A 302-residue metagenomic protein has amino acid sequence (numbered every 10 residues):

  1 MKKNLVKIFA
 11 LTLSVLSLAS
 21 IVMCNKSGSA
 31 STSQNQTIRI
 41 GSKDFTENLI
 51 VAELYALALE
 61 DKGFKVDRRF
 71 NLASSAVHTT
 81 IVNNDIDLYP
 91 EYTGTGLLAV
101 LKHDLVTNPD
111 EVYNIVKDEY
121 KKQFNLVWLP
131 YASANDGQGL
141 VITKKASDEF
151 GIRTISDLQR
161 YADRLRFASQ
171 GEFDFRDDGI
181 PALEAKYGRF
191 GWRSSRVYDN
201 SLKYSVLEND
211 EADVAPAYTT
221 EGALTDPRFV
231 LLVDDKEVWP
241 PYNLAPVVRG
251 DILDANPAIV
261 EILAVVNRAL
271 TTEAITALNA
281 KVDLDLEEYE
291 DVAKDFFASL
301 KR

Functional and structural regions predicted by a protein language model:
A19-M23: C-terminal motif of bacterial Sec signal peptides marking the signal peptidase cleavage site
T32-E47, Y55, F64-R69, D163-S169: Short, well-ordered beta-strand elements
T46, D67-T79, G171, R193-S205: Short helix-initiation/N-cap motifs at beta->coil->alpha
Y55-K62, I155-R193, K294-S299: Ligand-binding cleft/hinge of the Venus flytrap
L57-A58, S75-I86, P181-K186, N200-A215: Short helices/loops that flank or line small-molecule/ion binding pockets
F70-S74, N84-L97, V112, T143 (+3 more regions): Beta->alpha turn/N-cap motifs
V100-D110, N114-L129, E211, A223-E237: Ligand-binding "clamshell"
P109-F167, G250, R268-T272: A conserved helix-loop-strand patch within extracytoplasmic ligand-binding domains of the periplasmic binding
